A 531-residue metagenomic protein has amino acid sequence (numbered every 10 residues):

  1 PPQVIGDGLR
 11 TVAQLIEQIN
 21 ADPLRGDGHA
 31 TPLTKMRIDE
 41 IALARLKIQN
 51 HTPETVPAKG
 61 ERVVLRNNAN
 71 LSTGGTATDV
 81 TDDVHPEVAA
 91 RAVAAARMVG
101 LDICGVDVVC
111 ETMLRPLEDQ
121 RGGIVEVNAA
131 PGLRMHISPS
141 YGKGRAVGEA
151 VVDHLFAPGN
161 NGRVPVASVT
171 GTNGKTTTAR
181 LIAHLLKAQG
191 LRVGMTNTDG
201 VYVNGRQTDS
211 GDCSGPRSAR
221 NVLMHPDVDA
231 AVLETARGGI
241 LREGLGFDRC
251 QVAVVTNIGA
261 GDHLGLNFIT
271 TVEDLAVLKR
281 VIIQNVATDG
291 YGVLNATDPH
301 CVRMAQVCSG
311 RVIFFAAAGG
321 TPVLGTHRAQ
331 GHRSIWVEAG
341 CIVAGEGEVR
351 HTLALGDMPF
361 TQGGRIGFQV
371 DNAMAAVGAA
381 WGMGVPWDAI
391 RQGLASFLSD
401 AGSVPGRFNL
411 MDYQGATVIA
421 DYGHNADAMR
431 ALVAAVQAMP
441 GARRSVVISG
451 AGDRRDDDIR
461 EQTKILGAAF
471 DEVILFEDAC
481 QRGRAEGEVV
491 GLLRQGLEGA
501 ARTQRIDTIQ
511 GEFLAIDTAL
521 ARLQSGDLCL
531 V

Functional and structural regions predicted by a protein language model:
P1-D7, R66-T170: ATP-dependent carboxylate activation and anion-phosphoryl transfer catalytic cores that bind Mg-ATP to form
P1-V84: Catalytic core of tubulin tyrosine ligase-like
D107, T196, E234, T256 (+6 more regions): Residue-level signal for inorganic ion chemistry
P158-V201, Q207: Walker A (P-loop) phosphate-binding motif
R180, I366, G378-D388, Q392-L530: ATP-dependent carboxylate-amine ligase
R192-V193, A230, G290-G292, V312 (+2 more regions): Hydrophobic anchor at the start of a short beta-strand that flanks the dinucleotide cofactor-binding loop
Q207-V323, D357-T361, A426, R430: Flexible active-site lid/hinge loop adjacent to a nucleotide/diphosphate and Mg2+-phosphate binding pocket
F268-A276, R280, G290, S309-R430 (+1 more regions): Adenine nucleotide phosphate-binding catalytic loops in nucleotide-utilizing enzymes
